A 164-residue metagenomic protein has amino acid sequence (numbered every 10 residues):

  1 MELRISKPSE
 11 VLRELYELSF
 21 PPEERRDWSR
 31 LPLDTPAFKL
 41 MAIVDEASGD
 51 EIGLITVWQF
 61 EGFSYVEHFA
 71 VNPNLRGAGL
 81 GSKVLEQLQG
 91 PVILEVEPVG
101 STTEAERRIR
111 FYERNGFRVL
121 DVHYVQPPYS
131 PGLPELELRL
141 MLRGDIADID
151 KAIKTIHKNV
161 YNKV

Functional and structural regions predicted by a protein language model:
M1-D27, V44, L138-L140, D148-V164: Short amphipathic alpha-helix that is part of the acyltransferase structural core
P32-I43, P134: A short helix-loop-beta-strand connector motif used in the catalytic cores of GNAT acetyltransferases and, in some
A42, G49-Q59, F63-A70: Conserved beta-strand in the GNAT
F69, N74, E95-V99: Short strand-loop junctions, especially beta-strand C-caps/beta-turns that link beta-sheets to coils or alpha-helices
V71, R76-Q89: Conserved acetyl-CoA-binding loop-helix of GNAT-fold acetyltransferases
L85, G90-I109: Conserved GNAT acetyl-CoA-binding A-motif
E95, I109, E113-L133: Conserved catalytic-core motifs of GNAT/GCN5-like acyltransferases
V122-Y124, E135-G144: Active-site oxyanion/phosphate-handling segment shared across diverse enzymes
